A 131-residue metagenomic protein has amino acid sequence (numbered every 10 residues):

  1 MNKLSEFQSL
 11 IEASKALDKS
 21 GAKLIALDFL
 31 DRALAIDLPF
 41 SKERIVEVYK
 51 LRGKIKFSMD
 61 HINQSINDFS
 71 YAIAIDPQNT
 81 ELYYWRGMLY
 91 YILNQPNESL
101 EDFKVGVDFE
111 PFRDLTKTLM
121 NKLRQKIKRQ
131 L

Functional and structural regions predicted by a protein language model:
M1-L131: Alpha-helical tetratricopeptide repeat
